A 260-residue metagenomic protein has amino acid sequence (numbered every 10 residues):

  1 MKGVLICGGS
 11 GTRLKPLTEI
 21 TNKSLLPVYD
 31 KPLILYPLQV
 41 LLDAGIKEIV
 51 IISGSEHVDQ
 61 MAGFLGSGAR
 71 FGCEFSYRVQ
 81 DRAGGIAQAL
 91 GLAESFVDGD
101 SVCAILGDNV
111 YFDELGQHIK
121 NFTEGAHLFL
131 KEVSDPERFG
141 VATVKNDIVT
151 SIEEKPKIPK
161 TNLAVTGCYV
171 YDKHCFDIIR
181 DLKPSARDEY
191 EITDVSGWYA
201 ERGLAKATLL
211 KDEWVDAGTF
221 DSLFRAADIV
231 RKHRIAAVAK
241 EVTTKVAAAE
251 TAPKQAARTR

Functional and structural regions predicted by a protein language model:
K2-L5, R13, P27, K31-I105 (+6 more regions): Conserved N-terminal catalytic core of the sugar/cofactor nucleotidyltransferase
E19-K23: Short alpha-helical oligomerization interface
L25, A142-V144, A207: A structural signal for short hydrophobic beta-strand segments in well-ordered beta-sheet cores
G66-G72, T143, W198-A200: Short, conserved catalytic or adaptor-binding loops enriched in Gly and charged residues
G107-V110: The conserved acidic donor/metal-binding loop of glycosyltransferases
D113-E137: Conserved donor-nucleotide/metal-binding helix-loop-beta segment in metal-dependent transferases, i.e., the alpha-helix
I119-K120, I148-V246, E250-P253: Catalytic-core segments of class I nucleotidyltransferases/pyrophosphorylases that form NMP-activated intermediates
G140, V144-T150: Conserved catalytic core of nucleotide-sugar-dependent glycosyltransferases
